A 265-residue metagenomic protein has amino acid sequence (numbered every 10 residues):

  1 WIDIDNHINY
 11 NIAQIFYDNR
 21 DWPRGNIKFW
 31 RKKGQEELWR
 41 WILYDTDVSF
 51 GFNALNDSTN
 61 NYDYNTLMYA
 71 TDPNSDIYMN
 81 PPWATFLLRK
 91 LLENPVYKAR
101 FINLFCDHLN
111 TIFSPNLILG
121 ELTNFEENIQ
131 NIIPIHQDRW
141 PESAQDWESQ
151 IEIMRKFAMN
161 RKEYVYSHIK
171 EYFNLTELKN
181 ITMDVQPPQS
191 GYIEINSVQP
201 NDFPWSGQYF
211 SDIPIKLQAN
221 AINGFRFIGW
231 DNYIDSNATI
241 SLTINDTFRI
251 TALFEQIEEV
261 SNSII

Functional and structural regions predicted by a protein language model:
W1-D184: Middle-to-C-terminal accessory/interaction subdomains
Q137, P214-A238: Surface-exposed interfaces of beta-sheet-rich extracellular modules
E171-K179, E255-I265: Residue-level detector of functionally pivotal "anchor" positions at catalytic/ligand-binding pockets or at interdomain
K179-P187, G191-I193, A252, N262: A short, amphipathic beta-strand motif
V185-P187, G191-Q199, R226-Y233: Change to "...patches in solvent-exposed regions of secreted, membrane-anchored, or virion-exposed structural
N196-F225, I244: Extracellular modular ligand-binding repeats in secreted and cell-surface proteins
I240-E259: Conserved "repeat-terminator" motif of extracellular CCP/Sushi domains
